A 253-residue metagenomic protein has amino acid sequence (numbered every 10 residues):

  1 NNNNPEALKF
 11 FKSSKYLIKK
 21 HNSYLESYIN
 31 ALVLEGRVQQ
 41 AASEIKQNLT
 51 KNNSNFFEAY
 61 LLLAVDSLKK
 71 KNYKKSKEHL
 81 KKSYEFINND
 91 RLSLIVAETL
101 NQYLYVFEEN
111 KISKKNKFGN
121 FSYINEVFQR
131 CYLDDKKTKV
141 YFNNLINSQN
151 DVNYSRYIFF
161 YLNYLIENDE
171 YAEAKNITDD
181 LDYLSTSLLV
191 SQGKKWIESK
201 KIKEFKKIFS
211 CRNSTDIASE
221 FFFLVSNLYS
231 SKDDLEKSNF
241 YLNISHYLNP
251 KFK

Functional and structural regions predicted by a protein language model:
N1-Y28, L34, A42-S43, N55 (+1 more regions): N-terminal leader/linker segments that initiate helical-solenoid repeat arrays
L8-K12, V38-K51, Y73-F86, E108-S122 (+4 more regions): Alpha-helical repeat scaffolds
I18-L25, N52-L62, I87-T99, N116-E126 (+6 more regions): Generic helix N-cap/helix-start motif at coil->alpha-helix transitions
A31, D66, L100, L104-Y105 (+3 more regions): Residue-level signature for tetratricopeptide repeat
E35, K70, E108, L133-D135 (+2 more regions): Structural motif corresponding to the intra-repeat A-B loop/turn of tetratricopeptide repeats
A59, D66, K71-K75, L104: Alpha-helical transmembrane segments and their helix-helix packing motifs
Y132-D135, D151-N153: Acidic, low-complexity intrinsically disordered segments
K195-Y229, D234: Extracellular/periplasmic ectodomains of large secreted or surface enzymes and adhesion receptors
